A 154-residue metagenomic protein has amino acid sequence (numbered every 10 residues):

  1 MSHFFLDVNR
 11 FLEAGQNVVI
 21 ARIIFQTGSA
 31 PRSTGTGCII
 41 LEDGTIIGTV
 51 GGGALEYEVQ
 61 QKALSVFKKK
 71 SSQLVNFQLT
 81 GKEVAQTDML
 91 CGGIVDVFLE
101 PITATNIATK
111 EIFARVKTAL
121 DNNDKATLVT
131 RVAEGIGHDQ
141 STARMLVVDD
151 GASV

Functional and structural regions predicted by a protein language model:
M1-V154: Segments forming oxygen-rich coordination pockets for charged ligands
